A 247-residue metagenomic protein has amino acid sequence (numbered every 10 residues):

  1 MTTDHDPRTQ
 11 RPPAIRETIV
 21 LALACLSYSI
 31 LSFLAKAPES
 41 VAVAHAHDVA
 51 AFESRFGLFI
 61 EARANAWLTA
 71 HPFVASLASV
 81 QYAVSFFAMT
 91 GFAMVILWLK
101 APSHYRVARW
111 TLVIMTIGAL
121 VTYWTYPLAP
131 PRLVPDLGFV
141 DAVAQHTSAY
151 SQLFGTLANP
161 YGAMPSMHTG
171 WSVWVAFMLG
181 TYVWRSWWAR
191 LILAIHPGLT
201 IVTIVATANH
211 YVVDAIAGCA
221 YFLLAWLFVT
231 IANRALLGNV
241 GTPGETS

Functional and structural regions predicted by a protein language model:
T2-A88: N-terminal transmembrane-helix/juxtamembrane module of multi-pass inner/ER membrane proteins
P12, R16, V20, R106-T111 (+2 more regions): Alpha-helical transmembrane segments of integral membrane proteins
E17-S29, F87, G91, L112 (+4 more regions): Alpha-helical transmembrane spans of integral membrane proteins, capturing the lipid-embedded, hydrophobic core of TM
L26-I30, T116-W124, I195-V205: Aromatic-anchored segments of alpha-helical transmembrane domains
E39-D48, W98-A189, L236-T246: Membrane-interface loops
V80-V95, H168-W174: Hydrophobic alpha-helical transmembrane segments
P130-L137, N159-M164, L199-A225: Interfacial helix-loop-helix junctions of multi-pass membrane proteins
W188, L193-I195, T207-S247: C-terminal membrane module of polytopic membrane proteins
